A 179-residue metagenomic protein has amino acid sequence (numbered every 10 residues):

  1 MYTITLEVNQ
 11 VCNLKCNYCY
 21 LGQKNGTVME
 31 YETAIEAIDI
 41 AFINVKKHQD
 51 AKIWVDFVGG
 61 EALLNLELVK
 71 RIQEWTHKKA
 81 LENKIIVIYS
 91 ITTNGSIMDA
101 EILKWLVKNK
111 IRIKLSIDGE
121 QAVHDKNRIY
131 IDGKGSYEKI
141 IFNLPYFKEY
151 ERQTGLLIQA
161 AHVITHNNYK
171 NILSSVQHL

Functional and structural regions predicted by a protein language model:
M1-T5, H48-Q49: N-terminal [4Fe-4S]-dependent radical SAM core
T3-E32: Canonical Radical SAM [4Fe-4S] cluster-binding loop centered on the CxxxCxxC motif and its immediate flanking residues
V8, G59-G60: Short acidic donor-binding/metal-coordinating loop in glycosyltransferase active sites
Y20-Q23, F57-G59, R128: Short, histidine-centered active-site or binding-site loop motifs used for metal coordination, general acid-base
G26-M29, E61, D132: Pocket-edge positions in alpha/beta enzyme catalytic cores
E32-I38: Short cysteine/histidine-rich metal-coordination sites, predominantly Zn2+-binding motifs
D39-D56, N65-L179: Radical SAM/AdoMet-radical enzyme domain recognition
